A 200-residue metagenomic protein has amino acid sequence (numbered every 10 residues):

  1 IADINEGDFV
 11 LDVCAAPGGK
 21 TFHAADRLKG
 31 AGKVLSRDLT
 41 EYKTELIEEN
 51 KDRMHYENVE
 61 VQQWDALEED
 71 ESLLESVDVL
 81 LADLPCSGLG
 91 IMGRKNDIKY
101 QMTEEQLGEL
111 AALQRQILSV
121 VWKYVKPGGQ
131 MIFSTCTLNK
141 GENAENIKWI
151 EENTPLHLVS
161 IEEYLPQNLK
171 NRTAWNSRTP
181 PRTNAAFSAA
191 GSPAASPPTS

Functional and structural regions predicted by a protein language model:
I1-S200: S-adenosylmethionine
